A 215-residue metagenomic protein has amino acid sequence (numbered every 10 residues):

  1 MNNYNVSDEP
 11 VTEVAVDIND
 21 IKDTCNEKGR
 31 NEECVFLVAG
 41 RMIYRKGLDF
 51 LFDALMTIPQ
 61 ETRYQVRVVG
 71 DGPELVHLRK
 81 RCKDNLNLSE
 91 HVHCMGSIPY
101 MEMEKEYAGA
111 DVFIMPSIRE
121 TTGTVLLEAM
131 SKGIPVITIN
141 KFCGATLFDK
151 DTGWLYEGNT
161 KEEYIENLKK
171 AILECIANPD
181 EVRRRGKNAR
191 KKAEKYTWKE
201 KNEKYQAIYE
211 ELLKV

Functional and structural regions predicted by a protein language model:
M1-D23: Donor nucleotide-sugar binding/catalytic pocket of nucleotide-sugar-dependent glycosyltransferases
G29-K46, F52-L55, R67: Conserved donor-binding/catalytic core segment of Leloir-type glycosyltransferases
R79-I98: Nucleotide-activated donor-binding/catalytic signature segment of Leloir-type glycosyltransferases, i.e., the conserved
S97-I98, K105-A110: Short alpha-helical donor nucleotide-sugar binding micro-motif in glycosyltransferases
I118: Aromatic "clamp/platform" in nucleotide-sugar-dependent glycosyltransferases that forms part of the donor/acceptor
P135-T138: Short hydrophobic beta-strand element within catalytic cores of glycosyltransferases and related nucleotide-activated
A145-L173: Change "using UDP/GDP/dTDP sugars" to "using nucleotide sugars
E174, E181-K195, K204-A207: A short, well-ordered alpha-helix in the C-terminal region of glycosyltransferases
